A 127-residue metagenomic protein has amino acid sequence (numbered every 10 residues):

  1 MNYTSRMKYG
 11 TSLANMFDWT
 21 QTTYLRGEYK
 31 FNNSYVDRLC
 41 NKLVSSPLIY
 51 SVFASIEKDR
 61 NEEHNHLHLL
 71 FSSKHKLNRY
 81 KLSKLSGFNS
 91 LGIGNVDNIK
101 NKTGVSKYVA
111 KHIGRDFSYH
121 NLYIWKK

Functional and structural regions predicted by a protein language model:
M1-N65, S73-K127: Right-hand nucleic-acid polymerase module
